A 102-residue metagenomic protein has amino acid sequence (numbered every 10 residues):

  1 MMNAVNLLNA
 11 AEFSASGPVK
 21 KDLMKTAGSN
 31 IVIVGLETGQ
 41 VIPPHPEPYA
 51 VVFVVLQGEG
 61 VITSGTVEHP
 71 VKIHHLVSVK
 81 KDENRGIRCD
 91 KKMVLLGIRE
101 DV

Functional and structural regions predicted by a protein language model:
M1-G28, T63, S78: A short, N-terminal "cap"/entry segment at the start of jelly-roll beta-barrel domains of the cupin/DSBH fold
G17, V32-E47: Conserved short histidine dyad/triad with adjacent acidic residue
I33, V52, V67-H69: Short, surface-exposed secondary-structure edge patches
Y49-V61, G65: Glycine- and acidic-residue-biased ligand/ion/polar-headgroup-sensing regions
L56-Q57, K72-I73, K91: A cytosolic small-molecule/anion-sensing beta-strand core signal
T66-D82: Short acidic-glycine-tyrosine-enriched beta hairpin
K81-V102: Ligand-binding loop in jelly-roll beta-barrel domains
